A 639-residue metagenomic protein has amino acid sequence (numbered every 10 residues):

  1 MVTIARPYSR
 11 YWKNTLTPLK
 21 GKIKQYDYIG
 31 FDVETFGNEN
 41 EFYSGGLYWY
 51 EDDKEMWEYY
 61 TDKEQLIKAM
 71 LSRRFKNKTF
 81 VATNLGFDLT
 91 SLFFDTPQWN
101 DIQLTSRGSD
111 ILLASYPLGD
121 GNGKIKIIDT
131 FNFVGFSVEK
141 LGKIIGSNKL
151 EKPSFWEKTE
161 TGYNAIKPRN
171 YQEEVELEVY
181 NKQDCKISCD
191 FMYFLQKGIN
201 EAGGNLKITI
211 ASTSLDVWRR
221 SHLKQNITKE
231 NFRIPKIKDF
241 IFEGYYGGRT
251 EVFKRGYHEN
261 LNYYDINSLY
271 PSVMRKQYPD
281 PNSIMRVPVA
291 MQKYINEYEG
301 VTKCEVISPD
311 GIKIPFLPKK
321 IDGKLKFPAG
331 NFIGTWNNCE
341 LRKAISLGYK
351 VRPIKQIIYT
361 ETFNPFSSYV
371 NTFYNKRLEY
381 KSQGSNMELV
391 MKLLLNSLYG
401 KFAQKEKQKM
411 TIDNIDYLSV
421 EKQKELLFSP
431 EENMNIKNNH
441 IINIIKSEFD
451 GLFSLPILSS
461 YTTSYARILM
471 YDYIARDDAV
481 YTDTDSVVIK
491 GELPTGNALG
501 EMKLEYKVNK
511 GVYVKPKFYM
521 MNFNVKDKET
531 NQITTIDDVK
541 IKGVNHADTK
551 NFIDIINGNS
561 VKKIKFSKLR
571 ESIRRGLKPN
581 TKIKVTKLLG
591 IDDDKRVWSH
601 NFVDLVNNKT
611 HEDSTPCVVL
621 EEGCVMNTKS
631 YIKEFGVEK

Functional and structural regions predicted by a protein language model:
M1-I29, V33: N-terminal accessory regions of nucleic-acid-interacting proteins
G21-Y28, N38-K639: Conserved acidic
